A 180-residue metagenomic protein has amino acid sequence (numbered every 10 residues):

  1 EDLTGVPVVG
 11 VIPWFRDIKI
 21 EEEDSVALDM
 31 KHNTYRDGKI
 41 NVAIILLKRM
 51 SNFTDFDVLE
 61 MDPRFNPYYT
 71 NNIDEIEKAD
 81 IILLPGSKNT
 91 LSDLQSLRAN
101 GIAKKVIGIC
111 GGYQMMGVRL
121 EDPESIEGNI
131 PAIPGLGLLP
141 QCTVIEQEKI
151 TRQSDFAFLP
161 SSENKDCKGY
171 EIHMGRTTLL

Functional and structural regions predicted by a protein language model:
E1-Y68, N72-A79, L138, C142-T143 (+1 more regions): C-terminal lobe/tail of nucleotide-utilizing enzymes
I81, P85-K168: Cysteine-nucleophile active-site neighborhood
